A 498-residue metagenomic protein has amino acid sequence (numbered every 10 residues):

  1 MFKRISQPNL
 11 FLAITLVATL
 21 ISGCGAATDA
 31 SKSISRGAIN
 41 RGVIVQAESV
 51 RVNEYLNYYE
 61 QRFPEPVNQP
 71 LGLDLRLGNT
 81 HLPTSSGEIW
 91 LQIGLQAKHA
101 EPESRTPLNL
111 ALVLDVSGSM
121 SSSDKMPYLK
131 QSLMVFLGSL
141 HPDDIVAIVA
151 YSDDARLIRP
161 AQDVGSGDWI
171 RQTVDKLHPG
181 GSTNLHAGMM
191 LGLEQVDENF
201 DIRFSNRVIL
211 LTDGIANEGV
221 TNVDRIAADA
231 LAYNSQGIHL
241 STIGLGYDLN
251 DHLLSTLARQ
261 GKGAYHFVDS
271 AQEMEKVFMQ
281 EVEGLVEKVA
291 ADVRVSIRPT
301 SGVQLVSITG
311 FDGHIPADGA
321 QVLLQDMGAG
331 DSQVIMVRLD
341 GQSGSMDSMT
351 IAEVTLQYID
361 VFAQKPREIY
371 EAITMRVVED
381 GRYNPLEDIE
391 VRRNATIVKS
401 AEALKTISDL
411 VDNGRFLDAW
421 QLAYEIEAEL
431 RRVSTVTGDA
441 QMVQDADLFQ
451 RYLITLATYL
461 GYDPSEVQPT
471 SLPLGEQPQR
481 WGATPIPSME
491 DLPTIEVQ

Functional and structural regions predicted by a protein language model:
F2-F11: Bacterial N-terminal signal peptides that target proteins for export
L16-G118, S122-S139, A147, R156-I158 (+9 more regions): Von Willebrand factor
V67-Q69, D224-H239, L245-A363: Acidic, polar loop-rich interaction surfaces within structured domains
L71-L73, G87-L91, T106-L112, P142-D144 (+7 more regions): Envelope-exposed proteins and targeting segments
I93, L114-S117, L129, I148-Y151 (+6 more regions): DG-centered beta-turn motif at the end of beta-strands
M120-D124, I158-G165, P179-N184, I202 (+3 more regions): Alpha-helix capping and helix-loop boundary segments enriched in small/acidic/polar residues
V196-F204: Glycine-rich phosphate-binding loop signature in dinucleotide/nucleotide-binding domains
N384-E402: TPR-adjacent "capping" and linker segments in tetratricopeptide-repeat scaffold/adaptor proteins
